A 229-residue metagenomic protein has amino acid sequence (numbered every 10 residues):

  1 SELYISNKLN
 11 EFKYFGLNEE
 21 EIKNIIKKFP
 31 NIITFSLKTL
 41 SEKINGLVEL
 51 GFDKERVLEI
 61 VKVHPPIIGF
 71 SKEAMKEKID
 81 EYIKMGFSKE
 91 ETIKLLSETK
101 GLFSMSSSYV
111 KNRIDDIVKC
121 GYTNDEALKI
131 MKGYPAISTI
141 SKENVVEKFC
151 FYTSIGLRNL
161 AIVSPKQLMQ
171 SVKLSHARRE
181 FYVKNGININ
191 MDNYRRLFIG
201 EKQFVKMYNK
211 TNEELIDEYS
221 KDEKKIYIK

Functional and structural regions predicted by a protein language model:
S1-K229: Long amphipathic alpha-helical repeat/alpha-solenoid cores
